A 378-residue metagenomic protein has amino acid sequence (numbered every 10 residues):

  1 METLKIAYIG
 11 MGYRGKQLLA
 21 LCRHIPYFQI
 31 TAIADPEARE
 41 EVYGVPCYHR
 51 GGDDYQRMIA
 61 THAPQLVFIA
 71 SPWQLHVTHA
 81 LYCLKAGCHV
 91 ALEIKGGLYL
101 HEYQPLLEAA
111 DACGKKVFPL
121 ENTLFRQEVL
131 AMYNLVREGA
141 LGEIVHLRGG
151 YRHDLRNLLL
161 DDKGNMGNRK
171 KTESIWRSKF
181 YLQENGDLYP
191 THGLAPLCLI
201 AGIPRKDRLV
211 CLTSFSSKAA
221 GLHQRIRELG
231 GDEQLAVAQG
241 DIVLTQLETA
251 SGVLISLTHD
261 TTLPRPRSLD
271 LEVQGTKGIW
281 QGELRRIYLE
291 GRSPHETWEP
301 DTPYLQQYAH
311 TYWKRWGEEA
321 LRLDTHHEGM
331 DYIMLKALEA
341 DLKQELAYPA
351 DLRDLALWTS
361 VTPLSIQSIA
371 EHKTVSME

Functional and structural regions predicted by a protein language model:
M1-T3, L66-F68, K115, W298 (+1 more regions): C-terminal helix-rich "cap/oligomerization" subdomain common to oxidoreductases
M1-V45: N-terminal Rossmann-like dinucleotide-binding module
P46-D54: Short acidic-hydrophobic, aromatic-tinged amphipathic segments that line or gate anion-handling sites
I59-T61, Q65-L66, P72-W73, V77-F125 (+1 more regions): Beta-strand-loop-alpha-helix segment that lines the small-molecule cofactor/substrate pocket of alpha/beta enzymes
T123-A236, H372: Predominantly a Rossmann-like dinucleotide-binding segment in NAD(P)-dependent oxidoreductases
R225-A236, E248, K277-A350: C-terminal glycine/acidic-rich active-site capping loop/insertion
L257-R267: Glycine-rich phosphate/pyrophosphate-binding beta-alpha loops
